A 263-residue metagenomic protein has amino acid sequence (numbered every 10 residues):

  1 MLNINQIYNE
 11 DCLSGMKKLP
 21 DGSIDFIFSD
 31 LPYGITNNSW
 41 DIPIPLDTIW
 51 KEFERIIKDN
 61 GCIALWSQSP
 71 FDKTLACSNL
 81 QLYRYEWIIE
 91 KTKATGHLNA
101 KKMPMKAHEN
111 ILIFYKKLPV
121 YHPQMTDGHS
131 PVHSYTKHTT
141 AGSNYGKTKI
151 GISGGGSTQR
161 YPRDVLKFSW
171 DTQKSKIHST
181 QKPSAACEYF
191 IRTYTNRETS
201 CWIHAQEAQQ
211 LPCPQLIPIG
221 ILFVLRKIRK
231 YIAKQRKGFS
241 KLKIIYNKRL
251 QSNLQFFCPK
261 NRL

Functional and structural regions predicted by a protein language model:
L2-I232, N247-L263: Core catalytic lobe of class I
Q235-R236: Conserved SAM-binding loop
K241-I244: C-terminal helix/juxtamembrane-tail motif
